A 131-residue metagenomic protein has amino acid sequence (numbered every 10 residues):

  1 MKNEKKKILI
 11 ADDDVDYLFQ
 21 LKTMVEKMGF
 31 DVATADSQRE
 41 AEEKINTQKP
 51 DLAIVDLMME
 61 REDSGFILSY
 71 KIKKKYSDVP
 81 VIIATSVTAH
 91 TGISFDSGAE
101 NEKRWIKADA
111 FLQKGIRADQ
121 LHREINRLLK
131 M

Functional and structural regions predicted by a protein language model:
M1-K7, Q113, R117-M131: Non-catalytic signal-transmission and effector/linker regions of two-component phosphorelay proteins
A11-D12, A35, A53: Conserved sequence signature across two-component system core domains
V15-A33: Two-component/phosphorelay signaling modules centered on CheY-like receiver
T34-E43, S64-G65: Helix N-cap/capping motif at the beta->alpha junctions
E43, F66-S77, G98-E100: Short amphipathic alpha-helix used as the core "switch/output" element in two-component signaling
Q48-I54, M59: Active-site beta3 strand of CheY-like receiver
K49, K75-I82: His-Asp phosphorelay/catalytic-motif detector in bacterial-type signaling
I67, V87-Q113, A118-R123: Alpha4 helix (beta4-alpha4-beta5 surface) of REC/receiver domains from two-component response regulators
